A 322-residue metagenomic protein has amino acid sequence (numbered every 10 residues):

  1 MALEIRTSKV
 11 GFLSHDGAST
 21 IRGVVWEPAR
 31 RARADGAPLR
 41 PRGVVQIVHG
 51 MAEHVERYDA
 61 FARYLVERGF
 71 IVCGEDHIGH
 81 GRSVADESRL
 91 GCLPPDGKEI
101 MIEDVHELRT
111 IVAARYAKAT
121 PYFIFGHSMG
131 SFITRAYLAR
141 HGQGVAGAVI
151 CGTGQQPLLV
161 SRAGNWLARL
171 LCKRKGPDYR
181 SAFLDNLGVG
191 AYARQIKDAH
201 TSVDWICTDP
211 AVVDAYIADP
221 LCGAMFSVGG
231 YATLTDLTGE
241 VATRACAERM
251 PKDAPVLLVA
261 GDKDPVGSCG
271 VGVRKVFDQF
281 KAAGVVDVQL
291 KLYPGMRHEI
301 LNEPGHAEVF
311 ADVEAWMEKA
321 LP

Functional and structural regions predicted by a protein language model:
M1-D35: N-terminal cap/lid segment of alpha/beta-hydrolase-fold proteins
R42-E53, S128-M129, D262-K263: Active-site glycine-rich loops that stabilize anionic/oxyanionic intermediates across multiple enzyme folds
R57-S88: Conserved alpha/beta-hydrolase
L93-A114: Alpha/beta-hydrolase active-site loop
Y116-S128: Alpha/beta-hydrolase fold nucleophile elbow
T134-L221: Alpha/beta-hydrolase-fold enzymes
L258-A260: Short beta-strand/loop motif that positions the catalytic acidic residue of the alpha/beta-hydrolase fold
A283, D287-P322: Catalytic active-site module of serine/aspartate enzymes centered on a nucleophile-bearing elbow/loop
